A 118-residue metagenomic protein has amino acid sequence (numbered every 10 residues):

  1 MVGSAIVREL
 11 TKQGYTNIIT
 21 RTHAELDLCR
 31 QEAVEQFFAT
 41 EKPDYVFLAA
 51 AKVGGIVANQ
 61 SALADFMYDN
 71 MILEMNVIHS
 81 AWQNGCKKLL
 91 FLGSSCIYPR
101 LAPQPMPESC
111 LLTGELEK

Functional and structural regions predicted by a protein language model:
M1-K118: N-terminal Rossmann-like NAD(P)+-binding domain of SDR-like oxidoreductases, especially those catalyzing
